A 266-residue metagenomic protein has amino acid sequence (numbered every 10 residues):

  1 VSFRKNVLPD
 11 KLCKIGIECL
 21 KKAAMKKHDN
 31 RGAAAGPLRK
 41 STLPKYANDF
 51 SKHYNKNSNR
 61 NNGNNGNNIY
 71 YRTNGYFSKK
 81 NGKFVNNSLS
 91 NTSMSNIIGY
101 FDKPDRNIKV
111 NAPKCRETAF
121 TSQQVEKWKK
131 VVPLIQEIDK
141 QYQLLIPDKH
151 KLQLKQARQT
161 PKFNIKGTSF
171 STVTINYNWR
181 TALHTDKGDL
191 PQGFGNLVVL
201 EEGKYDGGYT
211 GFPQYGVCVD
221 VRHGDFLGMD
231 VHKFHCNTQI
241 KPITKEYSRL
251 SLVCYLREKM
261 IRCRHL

Functional and structural regions predicted by a protein language model:
V1-L197, V219, K241-L266: Fe(II)/2-oxoglutarate oxygenase catalytic core
F163-I165, L200, G211, L227: Homeobox/homeodomain signature
K187, T210-Q214, H223-D225, K233 (+2 more regions): Short coil/turn segments at secondary-structure boundaries
F194-N196, G208, D225, H235 (+1 more regions): Residue-level detector of short, conserved catalytic/binding motifs and their immediate flanks
V198, V219-F234: Conserved metal-binding segment of the jelly-roll/cupin
L200-R222: A short beta-strand-loop-beta hairpin characteristic of the jelly-roll/cupin
E201, P213-Y215, D230-H232, Y255-R257: Short, loop-centered acidic/histidine patches that primarily coordinate divalent metals
E202-K204, H235, K241, M260: Eukaryotic basic, amphipathic alpha-helical target segments in cytosolic regions
